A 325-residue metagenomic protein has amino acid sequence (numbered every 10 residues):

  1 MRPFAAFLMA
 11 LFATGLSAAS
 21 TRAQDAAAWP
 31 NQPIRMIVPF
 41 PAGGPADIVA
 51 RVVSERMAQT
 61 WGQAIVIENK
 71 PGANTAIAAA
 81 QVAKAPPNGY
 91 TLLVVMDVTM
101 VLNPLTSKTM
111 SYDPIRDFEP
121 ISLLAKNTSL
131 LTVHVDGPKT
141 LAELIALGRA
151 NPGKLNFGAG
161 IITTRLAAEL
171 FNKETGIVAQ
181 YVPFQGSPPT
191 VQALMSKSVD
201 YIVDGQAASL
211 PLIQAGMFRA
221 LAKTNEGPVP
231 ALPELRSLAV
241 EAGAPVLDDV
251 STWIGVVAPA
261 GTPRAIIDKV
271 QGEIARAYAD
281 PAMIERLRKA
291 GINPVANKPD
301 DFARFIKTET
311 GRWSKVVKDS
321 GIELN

Functional and structural regions predicted by a protein language model:
M1-N31, L324-N325: Short, low-complexity disordered leader/linker segments with a strong preference for bacterial N-terminal type II
A23-R116, G153-K154, T163-T164, G176-G205 (+3 more regions): N-terminal (or domain-start) structured segment
N31-P33, Q214-A215, R264-N325: An extracytoplasmic/periplasmic, membrane-proximal ligand-sensing/linker region
I48, V52, R56, I77 (+15 more regions): Extracytoplasmic/secreted proteins, especially bacterial periplasmic and envelope-associated proteins
K84-T91, L105-P189, L238-A239, W253-R286: Hinge/capping helix and adjacent helix->loop/strand transition within the periplasmic-binding protein
M96-D97, V135, Q206-A207, N225-E226 (+1 more regions): Short secondary-structure boundary segments
D113-L123, V178-V182, D200-Y201, L210-D249 (+1 more regions): Short beta-strand->loop
